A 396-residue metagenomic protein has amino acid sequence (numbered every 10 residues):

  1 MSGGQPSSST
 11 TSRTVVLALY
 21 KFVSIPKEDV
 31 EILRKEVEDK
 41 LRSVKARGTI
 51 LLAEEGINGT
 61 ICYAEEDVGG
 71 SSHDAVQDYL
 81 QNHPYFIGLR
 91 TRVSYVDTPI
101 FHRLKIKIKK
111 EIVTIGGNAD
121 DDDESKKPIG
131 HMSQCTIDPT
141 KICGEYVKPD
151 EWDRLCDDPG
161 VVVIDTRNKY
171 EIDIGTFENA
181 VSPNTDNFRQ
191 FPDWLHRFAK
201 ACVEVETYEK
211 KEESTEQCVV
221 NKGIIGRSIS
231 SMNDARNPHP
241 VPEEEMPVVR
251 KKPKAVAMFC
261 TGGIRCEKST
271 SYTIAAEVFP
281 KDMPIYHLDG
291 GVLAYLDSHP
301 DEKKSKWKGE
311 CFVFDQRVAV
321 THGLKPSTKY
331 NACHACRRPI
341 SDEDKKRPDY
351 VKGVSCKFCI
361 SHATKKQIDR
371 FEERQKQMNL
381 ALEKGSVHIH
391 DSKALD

Functional and structural regions predicted by a protein language model:
S2-I142, V161, R167-A257, I264-D396: Rhodanese-like catalytic fold shared by cysteine-dependent sulfurtransferases and DSP/PTP-type phosphatases
A64, V147-K148: Helix N-cap / beta->alpha transition motif
P139-V147, C156: A conserved helix-loop-strand patch within extracytoplasmic ligand-binding domains of the periplasmic binding
